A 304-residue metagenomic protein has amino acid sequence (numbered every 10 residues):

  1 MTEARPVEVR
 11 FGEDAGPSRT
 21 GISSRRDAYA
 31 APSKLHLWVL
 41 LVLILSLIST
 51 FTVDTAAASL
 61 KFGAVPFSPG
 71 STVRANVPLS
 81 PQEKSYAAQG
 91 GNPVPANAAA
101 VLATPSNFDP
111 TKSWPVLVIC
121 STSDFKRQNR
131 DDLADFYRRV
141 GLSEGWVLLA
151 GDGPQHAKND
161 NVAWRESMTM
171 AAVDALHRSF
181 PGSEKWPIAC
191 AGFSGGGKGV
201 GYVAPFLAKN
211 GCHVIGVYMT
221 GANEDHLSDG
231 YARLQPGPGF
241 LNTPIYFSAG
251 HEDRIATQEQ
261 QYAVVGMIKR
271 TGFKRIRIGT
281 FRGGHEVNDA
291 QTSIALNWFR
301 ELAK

Functional and structural regions predicted by a protein language model:
A4, R10, A15-T20, D27-H36: Short, low-complexity intrinsically disordered segments enriched in A/P/G/S/L with frequent Arg, especially at protein
W38-T50: Bacterial N-terminal signal peptides
V53-W114, F206, A263-G266, I276 (+1 more regions): A domain-start/cap signature at the N-terminus of enzymes
S106-S113, K158-G195, A208: Gly/Ser-rich "nucleophile elbow"/oxyanion-hole loop immediately N-terminal to the catalytic nucleophile in hydrolases
V116, C120-A172: Active-site machinery of serine-nucleophile hydrolases
W186-G239: Primarily recognizes the serine-hydrolase "nucleophile elbow" in alpha/beta-hydrolase and SGNH/GDSL folds
G216, G221-T292: The feature captures the conserved acid-bearing segment of alpha/beta-hydrolase catalytic domains
T292-K304: Catalytic active-site module of serine/aspartate enzymes centered on a nucleophile-bearing elbow/loop
